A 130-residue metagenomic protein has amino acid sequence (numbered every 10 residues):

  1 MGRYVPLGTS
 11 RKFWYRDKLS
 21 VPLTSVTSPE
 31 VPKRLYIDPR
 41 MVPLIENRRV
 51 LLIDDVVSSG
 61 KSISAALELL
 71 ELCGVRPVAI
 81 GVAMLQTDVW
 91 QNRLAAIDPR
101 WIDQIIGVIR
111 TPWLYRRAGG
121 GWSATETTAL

Functional and structural regions predicted by a protein language model:
M1-G2, V75: Short glycine/serine/threonine/alanine-rich loop segments
G2-V50, G120-T128: Short, glycine/charge-rich flexible loops or terminal/linker lids adjacent to PRPP-binding catalytic cores
Y4, L51-L52, A83-D88: Hydrophobic, well-ordered secondary-structure segments that either form specific early membrane-associated helices used
L35-Y36, K61-S64: Short, contiguous clusters of charged residues that form electrostatic/catalytic patches at enzyme active sites, used
D55, G60: Conserved G/P- and acidic residue-centered "switch" motifs that form tight phosphate/ATP-binding loops in soluble
S64-L130: PRPP-dependent phosphoribosyltransferase catalytic core
